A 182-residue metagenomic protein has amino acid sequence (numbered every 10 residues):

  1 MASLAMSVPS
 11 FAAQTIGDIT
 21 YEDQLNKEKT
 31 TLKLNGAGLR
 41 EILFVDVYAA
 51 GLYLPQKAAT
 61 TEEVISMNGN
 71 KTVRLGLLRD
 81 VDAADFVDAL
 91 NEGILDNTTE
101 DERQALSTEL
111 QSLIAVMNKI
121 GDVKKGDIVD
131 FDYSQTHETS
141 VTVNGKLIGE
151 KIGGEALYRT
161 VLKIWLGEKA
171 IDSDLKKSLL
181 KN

Functional and structural regions predicted by a protein language model:
M1-S7: Bacterial N-terminal signal peptides
V8-A12: Sec/Tat signal peptide C-region and signal peptidase I cleavage site
A13-I65: N-terminal structural module
D23-L25, E138-V141: Short polybasic amphipathic segments
A58, E62-T136: Mid-length scaffold segments of soluble, non-membrane domains
V143-K146: Short strand-turn-strand beta-turns centered on an Asx-Gly dipeptide
E150-L175: Flexible glycine-rich active-site/ligand-binding loops centered on an Asp-His dyad
K181-N182: Short, solvent-exposed mixed-charge patches
